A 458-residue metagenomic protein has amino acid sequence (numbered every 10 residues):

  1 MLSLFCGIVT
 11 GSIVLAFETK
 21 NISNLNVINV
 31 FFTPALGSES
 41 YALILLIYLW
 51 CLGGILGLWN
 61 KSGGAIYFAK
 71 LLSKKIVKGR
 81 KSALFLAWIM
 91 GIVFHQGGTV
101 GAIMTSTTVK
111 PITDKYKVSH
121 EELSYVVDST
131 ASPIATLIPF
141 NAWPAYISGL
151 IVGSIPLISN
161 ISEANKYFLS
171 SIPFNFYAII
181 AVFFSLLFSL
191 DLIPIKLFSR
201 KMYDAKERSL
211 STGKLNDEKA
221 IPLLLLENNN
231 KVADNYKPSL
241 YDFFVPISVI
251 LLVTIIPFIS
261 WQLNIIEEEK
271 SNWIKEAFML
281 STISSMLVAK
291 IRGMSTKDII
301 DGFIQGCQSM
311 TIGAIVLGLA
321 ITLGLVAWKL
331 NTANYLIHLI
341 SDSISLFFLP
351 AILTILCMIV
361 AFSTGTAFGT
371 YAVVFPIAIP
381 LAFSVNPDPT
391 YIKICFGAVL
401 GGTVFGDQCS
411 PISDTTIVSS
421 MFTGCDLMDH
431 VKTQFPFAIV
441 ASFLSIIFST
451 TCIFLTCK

Functional and structural regions predicted by a protein language model:
M1-C51, F174-A178, S189-L190, K206-T322 (+2 more regions): Hydrophobic transmembrane alpha-helices of multi-pass small-molecule transporters
S3-G11, L45, L49, A83 (+17 more regions): Alpha-helical transmembrane segments of multi-pass membrane proteins, especially transporters and channels
I22-S124, S295-V385: Membrane-embedded alpha-helical segments and adjacent helix-loop junctions characteristic of multi-pass solute
A35-S38, K75, G79, S129-L137 (+5 more regions): Loop-to-transmembrane-helix entry motif
R80-F94, V118-Y146, I158-I179, K201 (+2 more regions): Alpha-helical transmembrane segments of multi-pass membrane proteins
I134-L225, L400-K458: Juxtamembrane and boundary regions of transmembrane helices in multi-pass small-molecule transporters and channels
I379-I394, L455-C457: Helix-coil boundary and interhelical linker segments in multi-pass alpha-helical membrane proteins
